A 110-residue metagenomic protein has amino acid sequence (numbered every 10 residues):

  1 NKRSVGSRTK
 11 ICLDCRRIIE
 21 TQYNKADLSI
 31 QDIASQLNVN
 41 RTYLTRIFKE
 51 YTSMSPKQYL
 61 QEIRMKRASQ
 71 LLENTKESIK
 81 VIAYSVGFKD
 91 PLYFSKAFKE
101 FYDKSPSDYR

Functional and structural regions predicted by a protein language model:
N1-R17, S35-L37, E50-Q58, E62: Short, Lys/Arg-enriched, Trp-marked, Pro/Gly-tolerant hinge/linker segments that flank
R8-C12, I30, I79: The cytosolic transmitter module of two-component sensor histidine kinases
R17, T21, E50-L92: Terminal helix-turn-helix DNA-binding modules in bacterial transcription factors
Q22-D27, S55-P56, S105-P106: Short helix/strand-capping hinge loops at secondary-structure junctions that flank key functional elements
Q31, T42, S78-V81, P91-L92 (+1 more regions): Residues within helix-turn-helix
Q36-L37, V86-G87, F98: Core residues of bacterial helix-turn-helix
Y43-L44, F48, Y93-F94, F98: Short hydrophobic/aromatic patch on the recognition helix
K96-R110: …primarily DNA-binding HTH/wHTH and HhH modules…
